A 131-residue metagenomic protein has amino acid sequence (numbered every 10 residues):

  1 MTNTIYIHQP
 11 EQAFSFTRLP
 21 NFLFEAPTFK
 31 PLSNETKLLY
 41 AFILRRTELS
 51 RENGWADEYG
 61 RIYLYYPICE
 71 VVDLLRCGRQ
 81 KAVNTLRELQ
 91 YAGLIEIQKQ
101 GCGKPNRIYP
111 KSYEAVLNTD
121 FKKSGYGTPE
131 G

Functional and structural regions predicted by a protein language model:
M1-K37, N53-I62, D73-L74: Positively charged, structured surface patches that bind polyanionic biopolymers
T2-N3, S112-G131: Charged low-complexity intrinsically disordered patches
F16, E35, V83-L86, E114 (+1 more regions): Generic N-terminal initiation segments characterized by hydrophobic and/or small/turn-forming residues
F22, Q100, Y113-A115: Generic structural motif
N34, R46-P110: Winged helix-turn-helix DNA-binding recognition segment
